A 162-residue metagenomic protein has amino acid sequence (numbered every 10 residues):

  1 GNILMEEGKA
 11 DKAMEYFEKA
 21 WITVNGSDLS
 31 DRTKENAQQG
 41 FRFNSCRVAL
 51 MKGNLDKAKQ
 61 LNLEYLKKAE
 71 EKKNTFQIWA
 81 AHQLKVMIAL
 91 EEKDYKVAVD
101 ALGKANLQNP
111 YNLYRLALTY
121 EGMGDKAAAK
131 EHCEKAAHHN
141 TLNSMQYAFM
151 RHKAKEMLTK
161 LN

Functional and structural regions predicted by a protein language model:
F17-I22, L63-L66, N106-Q108, E121 (+1 more regions): TPR/TPR-like (Sel1-like) alpha-helical repeat modules
V24-K34, A69-Q77, N109-R115, H138-A154: Boundary/linker segments of alpha-helical solenoid repeat arrays
A37-G40, N44, A80, L84 (+3 more regions): "A position-specific structural signal for the A-helix of alpha-solenoid helical repeats
L66-L107: Alpha-helical adaptor scaffolds
